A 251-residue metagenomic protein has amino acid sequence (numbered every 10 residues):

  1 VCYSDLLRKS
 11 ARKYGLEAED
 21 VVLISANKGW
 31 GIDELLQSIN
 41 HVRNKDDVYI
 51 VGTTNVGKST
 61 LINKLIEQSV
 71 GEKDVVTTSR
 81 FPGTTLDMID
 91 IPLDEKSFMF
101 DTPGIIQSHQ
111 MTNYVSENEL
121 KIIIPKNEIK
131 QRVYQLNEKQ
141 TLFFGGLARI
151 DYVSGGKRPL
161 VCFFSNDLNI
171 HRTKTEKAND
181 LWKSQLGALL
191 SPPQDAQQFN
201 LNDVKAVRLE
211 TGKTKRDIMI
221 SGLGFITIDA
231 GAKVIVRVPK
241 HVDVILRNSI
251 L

Functional and structural regions predicted by a protein language model:
V1-T78: Canonical P-loop GTPase G-domain recognition
D20, E72-L251: Helix-rich effector regions associated with P-loop NTPase G domains
